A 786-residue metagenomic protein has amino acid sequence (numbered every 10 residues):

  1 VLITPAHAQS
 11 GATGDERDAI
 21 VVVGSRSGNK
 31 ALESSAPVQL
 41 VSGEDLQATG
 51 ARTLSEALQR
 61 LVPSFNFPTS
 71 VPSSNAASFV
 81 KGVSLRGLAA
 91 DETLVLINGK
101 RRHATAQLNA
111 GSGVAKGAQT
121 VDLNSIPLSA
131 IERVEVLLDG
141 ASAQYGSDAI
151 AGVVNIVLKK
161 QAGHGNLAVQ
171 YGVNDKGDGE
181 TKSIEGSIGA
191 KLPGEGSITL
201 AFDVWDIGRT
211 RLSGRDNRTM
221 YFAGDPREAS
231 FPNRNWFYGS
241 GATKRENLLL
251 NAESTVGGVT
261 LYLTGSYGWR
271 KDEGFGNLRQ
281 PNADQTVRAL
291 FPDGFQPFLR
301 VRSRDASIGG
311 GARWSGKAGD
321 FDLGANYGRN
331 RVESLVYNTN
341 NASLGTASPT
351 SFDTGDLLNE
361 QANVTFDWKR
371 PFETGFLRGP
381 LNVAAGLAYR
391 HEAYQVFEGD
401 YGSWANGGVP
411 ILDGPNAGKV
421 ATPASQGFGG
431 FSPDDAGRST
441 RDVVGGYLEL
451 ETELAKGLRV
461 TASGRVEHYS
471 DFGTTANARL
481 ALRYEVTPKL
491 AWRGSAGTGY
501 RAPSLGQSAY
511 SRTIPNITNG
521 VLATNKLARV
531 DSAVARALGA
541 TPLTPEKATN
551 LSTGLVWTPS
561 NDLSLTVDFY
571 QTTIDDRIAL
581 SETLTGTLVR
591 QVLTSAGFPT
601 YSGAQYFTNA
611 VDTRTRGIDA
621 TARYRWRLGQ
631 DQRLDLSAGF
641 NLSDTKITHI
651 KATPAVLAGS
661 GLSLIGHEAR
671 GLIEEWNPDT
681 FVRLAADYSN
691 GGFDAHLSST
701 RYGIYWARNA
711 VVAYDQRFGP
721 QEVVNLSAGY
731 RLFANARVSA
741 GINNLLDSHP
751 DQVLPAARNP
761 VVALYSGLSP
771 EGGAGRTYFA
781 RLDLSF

Functional and structural regions predicted by a protein language model:
V1-R60, R86, I126, E185 (+6 more regions): N-terminal Sec signal peptide and the immediately downstream disordered periplasmic leader that contains the TonB box
I20-A76, S84, I97, R102-A110 (+7 more regions): N-terminal plug
I126, Q161-H164, L192-E195, T255-V259 (+8 more regions): Short loop/turn motifs that connect adjacent beta-strands in outer-membrane beta-barrel proteins
G163-N166, K176-D293, P297-K317, A385 (+2 more regions): Transmembrane beta-barrel wall of Gram-negative outer-membrane proteins
T243-R245, S303-D305, F431-V443, K489 (+5 more regions): Outer-membrane beta-barrel signature, preferentially recognizing the C-terminal barrel domain of Gram-negative
F295-I308, W314-S315, Y327, R331 (+2 more regions): Outer-membrane beta-barrel transmembrane domain signature of Gram-negative proteins, especially the mid-to-C-terminal
A385, S564, F569-N709: Gram-negative outer-membrane beta-barrel transporters
D644, S699-R708, Y730-F786: C-terminal beta-signal and adjacent terminal beta-strands/loops of Gram-negative outer-membrane beta-barrel proteins
